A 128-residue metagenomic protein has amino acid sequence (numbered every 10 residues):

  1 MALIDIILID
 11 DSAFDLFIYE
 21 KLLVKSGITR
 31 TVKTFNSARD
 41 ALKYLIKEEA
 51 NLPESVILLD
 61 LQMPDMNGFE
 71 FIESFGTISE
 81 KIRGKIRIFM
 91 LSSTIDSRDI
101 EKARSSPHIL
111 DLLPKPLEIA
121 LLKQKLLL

Functional and structural regions predicted by a protein language model:
I4-F14, Y19-L23: Conserved acidic segment of CheY-like receiver
T34-K43, K47, G68: Helix N-cap/capping motif at the beta->alpha junctions
N51-L58: Active-site beta3 strand of CheY-like receiver
M63: Receiver (REC) domain active-site loop signature in two-component systems and cognate sites in sensor histidine kinases
F69-I82: Short amphipathic alpha-helix used as the core "switch/output" element in two-component signaling
E70, G84-I86, T94-L112: Alpha4 helix (beta4-alpha4-beta5 surface) of REC/receiver domains from two-component response regulators
P116-L126: C-terminal output helix
